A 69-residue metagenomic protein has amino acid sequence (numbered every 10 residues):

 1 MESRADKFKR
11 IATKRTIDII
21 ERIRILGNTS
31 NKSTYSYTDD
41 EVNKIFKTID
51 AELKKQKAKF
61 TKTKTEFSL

Functional and structural regions predicted by a protein language model:
E2-L69: N-terminal intrinsically disordered, cationic/polar leader segments that include organellar targeting peptides
